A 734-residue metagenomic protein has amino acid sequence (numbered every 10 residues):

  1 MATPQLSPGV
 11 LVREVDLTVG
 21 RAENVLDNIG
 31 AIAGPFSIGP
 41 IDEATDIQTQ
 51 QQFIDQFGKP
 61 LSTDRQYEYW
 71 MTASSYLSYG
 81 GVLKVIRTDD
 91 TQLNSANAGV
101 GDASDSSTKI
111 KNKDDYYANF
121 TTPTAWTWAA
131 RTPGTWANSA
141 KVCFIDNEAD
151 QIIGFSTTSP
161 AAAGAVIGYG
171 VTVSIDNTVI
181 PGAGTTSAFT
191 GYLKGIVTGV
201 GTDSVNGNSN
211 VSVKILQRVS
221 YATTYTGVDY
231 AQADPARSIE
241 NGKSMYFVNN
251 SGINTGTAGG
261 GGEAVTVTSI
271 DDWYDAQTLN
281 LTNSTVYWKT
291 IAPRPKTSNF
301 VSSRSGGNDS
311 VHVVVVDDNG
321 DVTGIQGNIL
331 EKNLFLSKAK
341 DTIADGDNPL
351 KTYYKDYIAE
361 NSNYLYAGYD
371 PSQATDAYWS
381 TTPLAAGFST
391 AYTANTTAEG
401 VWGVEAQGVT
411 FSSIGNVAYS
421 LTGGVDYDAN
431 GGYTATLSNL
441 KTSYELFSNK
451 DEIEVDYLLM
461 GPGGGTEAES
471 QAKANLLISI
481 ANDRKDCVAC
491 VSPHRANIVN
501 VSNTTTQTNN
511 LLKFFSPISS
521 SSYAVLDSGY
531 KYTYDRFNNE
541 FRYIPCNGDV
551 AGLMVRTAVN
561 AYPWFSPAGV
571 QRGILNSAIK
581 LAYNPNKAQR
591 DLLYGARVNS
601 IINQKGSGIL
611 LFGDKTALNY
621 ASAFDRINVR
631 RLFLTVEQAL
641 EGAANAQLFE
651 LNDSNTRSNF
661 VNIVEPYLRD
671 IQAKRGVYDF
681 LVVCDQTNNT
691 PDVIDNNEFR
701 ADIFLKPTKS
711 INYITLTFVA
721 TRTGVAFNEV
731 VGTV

Functional and structural regions predicted by a protein language model:
M1-K111, D115-T121, W126-T132, A188 (+4 more regions): Structured, hydrophobic secondary-structure cores that serve as assembly/anchoring elements
M1-V315: Extended assembly-interface regions of large multimeric machines
N138-K141, G324-I325, I714-T717: Short, charged, solvent-exposed linker or helix-capping segments at domain edges/interfaces that act as flexible hinges
I145-D150, L330-L336, A468-A481: Short linear, low-complexity motifs centered on an aromatic residue
A149-G154, G170, S174, G242 (+3 more regions): Short, cationic low-complexity segments
G252-G262, N319-F335: Acidic, small/polar residue-enriched beta-strand/turn segments
Q326-S372: E2/UBC-UEV (E2-variant) core
